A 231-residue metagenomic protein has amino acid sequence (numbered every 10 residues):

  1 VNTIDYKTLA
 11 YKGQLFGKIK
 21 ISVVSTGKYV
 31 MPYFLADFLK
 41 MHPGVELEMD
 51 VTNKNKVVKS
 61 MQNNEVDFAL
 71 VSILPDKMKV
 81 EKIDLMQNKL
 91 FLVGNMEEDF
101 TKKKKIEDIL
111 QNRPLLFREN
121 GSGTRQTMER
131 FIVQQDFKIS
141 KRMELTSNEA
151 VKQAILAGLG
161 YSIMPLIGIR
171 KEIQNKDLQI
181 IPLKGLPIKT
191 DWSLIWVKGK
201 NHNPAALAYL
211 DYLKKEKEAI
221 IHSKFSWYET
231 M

Functional and structural regions predicted by a protein language model:
V1-A10, K215-E218: Alpha-helical "hinge/linker" immediately C-terminal to small N-terminal DNA-binding modules
Y6, G13-H42, E46-D50, N55-K59: N-terminal winged-helix
V30, V93, Q179-S223, Y228-T230: A late-sequence structural motif
Y33-D37, K54-L90, G94, K102-K103 (+1 more regions): Short beta-strand-centered segments that line the small-molecule binding cleft or hinge of alpha/beta clamshell
N53-V58, Q62-E65, V71-S72, E129-I181: Hydrophobic hinge/microswitch elements
K77-N88, K102-K103, Q153-G199: Beta-alpha-beta core module
E81-N120, K189-K200, L213-E218: Hydrophobic/proline-rich hinge and linker segments of small-molecule sensing/allosteric domains, predominantly
F100-T101, P114-Q135, H202-A206, L210 (+1 more regions): Secondary-structure junction motif
